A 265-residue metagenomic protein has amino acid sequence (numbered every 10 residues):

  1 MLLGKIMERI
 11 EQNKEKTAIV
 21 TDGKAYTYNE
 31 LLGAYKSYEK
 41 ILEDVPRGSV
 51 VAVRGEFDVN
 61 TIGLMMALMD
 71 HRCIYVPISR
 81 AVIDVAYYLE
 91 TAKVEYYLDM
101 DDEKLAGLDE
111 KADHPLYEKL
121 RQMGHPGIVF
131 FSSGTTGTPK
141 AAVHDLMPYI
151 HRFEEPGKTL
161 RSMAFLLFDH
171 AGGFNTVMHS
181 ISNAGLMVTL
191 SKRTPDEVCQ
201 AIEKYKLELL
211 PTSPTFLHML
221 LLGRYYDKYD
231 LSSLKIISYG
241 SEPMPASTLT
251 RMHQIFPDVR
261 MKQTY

Functional and structural regions predicted by a protein language model:
M7, E15-V45, A86: Conserved AMP-binding/adenylate-forming core of the ANL superfamily
R9-I10, E30-L31, Y35, V51 (+4 more regions): Adenylate-forming
K24, K40-A81, F165-L167: Conserved AMP-binding/adenylate-forming
T27-Y28, K119-R121, H125-E154: Conserved AMP-binding A3 loop
V51, L68, S132-T135, S162 (+5 more regions): Conserved S/T- and glycine-rich ATP-binding loop of Class I adenylate-forming
D101-P126, V143: Flexible, low-complexity linker/hinge segments
I150-R161, D169-L209: Conserved AMP-binding/adenylation subdomain of ANL enzymes
L209, Y225-Y265: Gly/Ser/Thr-rich phosphate-binding loop
